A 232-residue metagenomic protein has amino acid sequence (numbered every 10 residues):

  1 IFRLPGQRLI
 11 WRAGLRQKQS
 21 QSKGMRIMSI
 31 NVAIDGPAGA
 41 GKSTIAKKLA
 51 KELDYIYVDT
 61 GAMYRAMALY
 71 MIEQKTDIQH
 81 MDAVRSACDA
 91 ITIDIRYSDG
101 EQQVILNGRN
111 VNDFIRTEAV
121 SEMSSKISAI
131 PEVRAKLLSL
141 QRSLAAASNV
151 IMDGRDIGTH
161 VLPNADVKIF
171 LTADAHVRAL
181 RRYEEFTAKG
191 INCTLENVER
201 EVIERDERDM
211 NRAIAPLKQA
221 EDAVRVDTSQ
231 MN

Functional and structural regions predicted by a protein language model:
R12-I27: Short, Lys/Arg-enriched N-terminal segments with co-localized hydrophobic residues within the first ~10-30 amino acids
I34: Hydrophobic anchor at the beta1->P-loop junction of P-loop NTPases
A38: The conserved Walker
K42: Conserved lysine of the Walker
I45: Hydrophobic positions on the alpha1 helix immediately C-terminal to the Walker A/P-loop
E52-R116: N-terminal phosphate/diphosphate-binding loop that engages ATP/GTP or pyrophosphate donors across diverse enzyme folds
R96-S98, Q141-A147, R155, T159-H160 (+2 more regions): Small-molecule kinase domains that catalyze NTP-dependent phosphoryl transfer to phosphate-bearing small molecules
N112-K189: ATP-dependent NMP and nucleoside kinases share a basic, alpha-helical "lid"
